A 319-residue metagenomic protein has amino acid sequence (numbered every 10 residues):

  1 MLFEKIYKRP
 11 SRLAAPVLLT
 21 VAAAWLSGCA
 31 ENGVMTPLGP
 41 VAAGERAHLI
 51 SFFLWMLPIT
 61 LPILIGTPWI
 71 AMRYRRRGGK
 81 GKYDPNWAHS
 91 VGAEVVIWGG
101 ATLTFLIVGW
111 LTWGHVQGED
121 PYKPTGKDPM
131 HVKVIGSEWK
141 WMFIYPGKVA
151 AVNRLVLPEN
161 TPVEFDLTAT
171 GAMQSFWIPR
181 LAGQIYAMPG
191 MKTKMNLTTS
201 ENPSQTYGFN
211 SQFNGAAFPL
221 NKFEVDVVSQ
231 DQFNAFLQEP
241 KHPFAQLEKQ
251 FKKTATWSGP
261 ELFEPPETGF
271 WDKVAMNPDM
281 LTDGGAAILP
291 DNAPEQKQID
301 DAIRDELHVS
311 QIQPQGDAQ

Functional and structural regions predicted by a protein language model:
M1-E31: N-terminal secretory/membrane targeting signals
L2-L13, G44-P62, V96-G99: Membrane-entry segments of alpha-helical transmembrane domains in multi-pass membrane proteins
A24, G66-W69, L111: Transmembrane alpha-helix boundary/anchor motif
E31-A47, Y74-Q319: Non-transmembrane, membrane-proximal soluble domains of secreted or membrane proteins
T60-R77: Alpha-helical transmembrane segments
